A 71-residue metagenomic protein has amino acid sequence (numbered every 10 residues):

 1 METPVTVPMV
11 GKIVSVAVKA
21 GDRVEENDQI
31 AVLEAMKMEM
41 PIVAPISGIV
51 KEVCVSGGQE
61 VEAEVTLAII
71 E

Functional and structural regions predicted by a protein language model:
M1-K12, Q29-P45: Short beta-strand-turn/beta-hairpin segments enriched in glycine/proline and small hydrophobics that form edge-strand
P8-A17, I69: Short N-terminal leader segment in a subset of presequences, especially plant chloroplast and some mitochondrial
S15-K19, E52-V55: Short histidine-centered loop motifs in beta-beta connectors
K19-I30, G57-T66: Short, well-structured beta-strand-loop connectors
M40-I46, E52-E71: C-terminal structural segments of small proteins and small subunits
